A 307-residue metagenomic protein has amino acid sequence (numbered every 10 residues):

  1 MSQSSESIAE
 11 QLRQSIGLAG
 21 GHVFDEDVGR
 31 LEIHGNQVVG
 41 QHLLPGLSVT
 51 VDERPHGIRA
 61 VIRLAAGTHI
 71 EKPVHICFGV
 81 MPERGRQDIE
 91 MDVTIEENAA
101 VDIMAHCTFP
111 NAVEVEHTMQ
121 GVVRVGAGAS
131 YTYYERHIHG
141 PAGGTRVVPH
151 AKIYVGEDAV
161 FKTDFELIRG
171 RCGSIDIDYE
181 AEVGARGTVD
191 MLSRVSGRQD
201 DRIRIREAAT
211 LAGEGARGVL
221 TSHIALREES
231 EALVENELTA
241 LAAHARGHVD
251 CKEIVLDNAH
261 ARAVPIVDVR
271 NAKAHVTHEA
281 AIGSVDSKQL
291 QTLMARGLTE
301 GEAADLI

Functional and structural regions predicted by a protein language model:
M1-Q3, E302: Sequence-level preference for short, compositionally simple segments enriched in small aliphatic or small polar residues
E6-V39: N-terminal membrane-targeting/insertion segments
E26-G35, V39-Q291, A295-L298: Conserved beta-strand/loop scaffold segments within soluble protein domains that form the structured core and edges
R296-I307: C-terminal or internal capping secondary-structure element at the end of a domain, subdomain, or sheet
